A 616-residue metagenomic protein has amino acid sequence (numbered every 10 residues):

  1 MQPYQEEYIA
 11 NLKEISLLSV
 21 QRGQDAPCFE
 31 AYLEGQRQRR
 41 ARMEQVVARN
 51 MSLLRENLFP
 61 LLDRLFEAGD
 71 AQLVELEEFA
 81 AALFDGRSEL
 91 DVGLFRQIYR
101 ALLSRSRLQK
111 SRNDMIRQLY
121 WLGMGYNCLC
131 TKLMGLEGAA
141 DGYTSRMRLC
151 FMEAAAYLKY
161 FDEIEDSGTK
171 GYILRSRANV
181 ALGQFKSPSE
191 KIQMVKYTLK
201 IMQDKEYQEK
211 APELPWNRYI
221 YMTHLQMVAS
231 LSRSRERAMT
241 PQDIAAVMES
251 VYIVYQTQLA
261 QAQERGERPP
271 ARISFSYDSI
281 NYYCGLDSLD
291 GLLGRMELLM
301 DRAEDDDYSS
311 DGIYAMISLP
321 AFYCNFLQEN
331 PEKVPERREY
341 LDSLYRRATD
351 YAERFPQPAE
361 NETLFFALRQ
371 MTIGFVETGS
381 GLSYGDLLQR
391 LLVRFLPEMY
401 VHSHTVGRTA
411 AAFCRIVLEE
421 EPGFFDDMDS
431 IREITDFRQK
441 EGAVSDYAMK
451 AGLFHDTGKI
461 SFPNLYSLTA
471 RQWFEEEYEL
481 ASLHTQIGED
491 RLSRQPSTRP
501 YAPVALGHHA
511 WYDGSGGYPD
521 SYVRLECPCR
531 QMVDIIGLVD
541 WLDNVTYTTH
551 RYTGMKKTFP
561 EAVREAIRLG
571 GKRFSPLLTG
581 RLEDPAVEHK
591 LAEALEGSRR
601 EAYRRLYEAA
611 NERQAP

Functional and structural regions predicted by a protein language model:
Q5-A48, E56, L62-G86, N113-L136 (+5 more regions): Amphipathic alpha-helical repeat scaffolds of TPR domains
E7, N11-E34, Q38-R42, E336-G379 (+1 more regions): Intrinsically disordered, glycine/charged-rich C-terminal tails and inter-domain linkers that flank nucleotidyl cyclase
G35-F59, F84-R107, E137-K159, F185-Q208 (+3 more regions): Helix-turn-helix repeat elements of alpha-solenoid scaffolds
V47, S88-E89, S111, E137-A140 (+3 more regions): Charged, low-complexity interaction regions
R107-S111, K159-E165, Q203-P212, Q256-E267 (+1 more regions): Solenoid-like repeat scaffolds
S167-G168, D426-G452, L492-G537, Y552-M555 (+1 more regions): Histidine/acidic-rich helix-loop-helix segments that form or flank divalent-metal centers in metalloenzyme catalytic
D350-E479: Acidic/His-rich, divalent-metal-binding segments that scaffold phosphate/diphosphate chemistry
T405-R415, E477-S493, T558-F574: An active-site-proximal "capping" alpha-helix that borders the catalytic cofactor pocket
